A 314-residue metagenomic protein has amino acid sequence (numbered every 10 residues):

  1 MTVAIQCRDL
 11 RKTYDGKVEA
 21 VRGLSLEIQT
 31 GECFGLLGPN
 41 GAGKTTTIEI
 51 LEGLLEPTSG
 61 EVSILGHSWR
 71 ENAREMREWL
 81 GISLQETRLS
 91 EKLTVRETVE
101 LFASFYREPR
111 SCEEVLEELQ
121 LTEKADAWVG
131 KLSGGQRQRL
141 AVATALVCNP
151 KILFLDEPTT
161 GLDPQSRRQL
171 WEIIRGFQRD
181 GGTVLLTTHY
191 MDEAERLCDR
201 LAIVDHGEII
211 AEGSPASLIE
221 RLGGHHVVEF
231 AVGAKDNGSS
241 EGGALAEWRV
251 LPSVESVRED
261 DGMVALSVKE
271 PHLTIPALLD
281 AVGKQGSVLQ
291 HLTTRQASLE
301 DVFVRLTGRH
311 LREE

Functional and structural regions predicted by a protein language model:
T2-C7, K12-A211: ABC transporter nucleotide-binding domains
E61, T94, V227, V288-H291: Residues at or immediately flanking beta-strands
W69, F105, G233, P271 (+1 more regions): Short beta->alpha junction loops/turns
G81, R107, E220-G224, S253 (+2 more regions): A generic structural signal for secondary-structure junctions that act as hinges or helix/strand caps at the edges
E172-K269: ABC transporter nucleotide-binding domain
E270-E314: C-terminal coupling/interaction segments
